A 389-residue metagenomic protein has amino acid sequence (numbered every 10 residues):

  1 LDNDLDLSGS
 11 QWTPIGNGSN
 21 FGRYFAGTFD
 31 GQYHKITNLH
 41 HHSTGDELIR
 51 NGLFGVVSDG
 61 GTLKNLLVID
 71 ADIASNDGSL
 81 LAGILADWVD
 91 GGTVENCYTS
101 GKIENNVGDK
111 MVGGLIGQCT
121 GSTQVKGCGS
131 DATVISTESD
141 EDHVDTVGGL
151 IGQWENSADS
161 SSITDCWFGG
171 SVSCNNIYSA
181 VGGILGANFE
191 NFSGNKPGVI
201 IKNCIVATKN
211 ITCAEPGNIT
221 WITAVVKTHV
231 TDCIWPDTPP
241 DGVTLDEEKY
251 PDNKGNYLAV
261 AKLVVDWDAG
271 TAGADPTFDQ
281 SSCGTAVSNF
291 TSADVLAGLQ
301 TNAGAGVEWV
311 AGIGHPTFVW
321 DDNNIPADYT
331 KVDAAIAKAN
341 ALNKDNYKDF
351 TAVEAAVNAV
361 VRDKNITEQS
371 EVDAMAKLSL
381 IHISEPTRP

Functional and structural regions predicted by a protein language model:
L1-P326: Surface-exposed repetitive/solenoidal architectures
S160, P326, V332-A334, E371-D373 (+1 more regions): Compositionally biased, low-complexity segments enriched in small residues
I325-N365: Amphipathic, heptad-repeat alpha-helical segments
T351-A355, V372-K377: Short, charged, amphipathic alpha-helical segments
I381-P389: Residue-level detector of conserved catalytic or cofactor/ligand-binding positions in enzyme active sites
